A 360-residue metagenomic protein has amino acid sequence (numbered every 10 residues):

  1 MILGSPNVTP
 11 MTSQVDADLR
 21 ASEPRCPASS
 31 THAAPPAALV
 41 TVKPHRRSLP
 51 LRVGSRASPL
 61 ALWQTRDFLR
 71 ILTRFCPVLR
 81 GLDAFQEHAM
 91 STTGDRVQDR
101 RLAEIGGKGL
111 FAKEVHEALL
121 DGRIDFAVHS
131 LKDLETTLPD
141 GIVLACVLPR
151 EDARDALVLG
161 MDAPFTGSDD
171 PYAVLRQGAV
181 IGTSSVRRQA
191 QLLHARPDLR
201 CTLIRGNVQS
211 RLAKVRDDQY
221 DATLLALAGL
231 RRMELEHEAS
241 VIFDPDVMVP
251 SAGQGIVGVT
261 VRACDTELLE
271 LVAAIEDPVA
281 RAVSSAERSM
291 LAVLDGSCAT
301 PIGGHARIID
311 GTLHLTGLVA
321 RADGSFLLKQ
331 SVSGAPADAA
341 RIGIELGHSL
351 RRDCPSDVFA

Functional and structural regions predicted by a protein language model:
G4-S5, S13, S29-S30: Intrinsically disordered, low-complexity segments enriched in small polar residues
C26, H32-S91, R96-V97, E104 (+3 more regions): Small-molecule-sensing regulatory modules
D99-I124: Short, structured active-site "lid" loops
L131-E135, D140-D198: A conserved helix-loop-strand patch within extracytoplasmic ligand-binding domains of the periplasmic binding
